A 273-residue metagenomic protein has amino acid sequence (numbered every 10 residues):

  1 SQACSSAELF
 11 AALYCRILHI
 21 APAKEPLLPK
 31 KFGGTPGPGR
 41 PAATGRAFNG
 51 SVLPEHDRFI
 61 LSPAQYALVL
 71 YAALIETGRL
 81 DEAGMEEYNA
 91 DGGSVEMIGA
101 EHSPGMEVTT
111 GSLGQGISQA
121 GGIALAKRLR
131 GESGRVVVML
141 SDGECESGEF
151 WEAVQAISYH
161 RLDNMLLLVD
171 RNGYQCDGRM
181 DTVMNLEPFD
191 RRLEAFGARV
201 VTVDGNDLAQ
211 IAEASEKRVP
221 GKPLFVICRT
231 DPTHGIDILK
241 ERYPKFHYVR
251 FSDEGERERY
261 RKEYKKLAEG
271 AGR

Functional and structural regions predicted by a protein language model:
C4-Y159: Cofactor-binding active-site loop characterized by glycine-rich and histidine/acidic residues
E8, Q65-Y66, N172-G173, D207 (+1 more regions): Glycine-rich beta-alpha junction loops
G34, L208, E213-R273: Glycine/aspartate-rich loop-and-adjacent alpha/beta segment that forms the canonical ThDP
D57-F59, G134-V138, M165, P220-T230: Generic beta-sheet signal
Y71-A73, A100, E149-W151, D177-D181 (+1 more regions): Short acidic, glycine/serine/threonine-rich loops at helix termini
G131-S133, D181-A214, A268-A271: Conserved thiamine diphosphate
S147-N172, F225-C228: A short alpha/beta connector and helix-capping loop motif
M165-G178, D190-G197: Active-site pocket-lining segment
